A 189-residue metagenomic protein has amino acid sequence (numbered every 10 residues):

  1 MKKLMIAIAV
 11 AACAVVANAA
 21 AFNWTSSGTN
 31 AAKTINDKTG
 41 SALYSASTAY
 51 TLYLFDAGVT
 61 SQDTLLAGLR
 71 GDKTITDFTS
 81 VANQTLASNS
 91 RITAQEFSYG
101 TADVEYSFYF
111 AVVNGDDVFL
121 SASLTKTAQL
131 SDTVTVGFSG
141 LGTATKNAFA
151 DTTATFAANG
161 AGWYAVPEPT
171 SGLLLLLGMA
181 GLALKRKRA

Functional and structural regions predicted by a protein language model:
L4-A12, L175-G178: Sec-dependent N-terminal signal peptides
V10, V166-E168: Hydrophobic aliphatic residue packing
C13-A21: Sec/Tat signal peptide C-region and signal peptidase I cleavage site
A19, E168, K187-A189: Low-complexity, Gly/Pro
A20-A165: Mature extracellular "passenger" or substrate-interacting domains of secreted, surface-exposed proteins
E168-K185: A short, hydrophobic C-terminal helix/tail in secreted or cell-surface proteins
